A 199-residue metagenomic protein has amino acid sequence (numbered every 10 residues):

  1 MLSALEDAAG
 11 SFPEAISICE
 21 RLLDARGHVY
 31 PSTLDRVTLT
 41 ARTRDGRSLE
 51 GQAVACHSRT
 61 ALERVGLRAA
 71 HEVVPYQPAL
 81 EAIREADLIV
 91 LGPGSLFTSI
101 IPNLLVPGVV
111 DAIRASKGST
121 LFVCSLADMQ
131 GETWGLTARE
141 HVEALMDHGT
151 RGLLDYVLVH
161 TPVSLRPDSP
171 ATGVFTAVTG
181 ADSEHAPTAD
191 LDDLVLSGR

Functional and structural regions predicted by a protein language model:
L2-A61: Electropositive, gly/pro-rich neighborhoods at or near active sites that engage anionic ligands
G66-L80: Glycine-rich oxoanion-binding loops at beta->alpha junctions
A82, L105-S116: Catalytic-core regions built around general acid/base machinery
A86: An anion/phosphate-binding loop that grips the pyrophosphate of nucleotide cofactors and donors
L96-V106, D168-A177: Glycine/threonine-rich flexible loop motifs
N103-V110, L136-H141: Charged helix-capping and loop-helix junction motifs
S116-T120, L154: A short helix->loop->beta-strand "cap" motif at the edges of active sites that frequently abuts
G135-R199: C-terminal functional extensions of proteins
